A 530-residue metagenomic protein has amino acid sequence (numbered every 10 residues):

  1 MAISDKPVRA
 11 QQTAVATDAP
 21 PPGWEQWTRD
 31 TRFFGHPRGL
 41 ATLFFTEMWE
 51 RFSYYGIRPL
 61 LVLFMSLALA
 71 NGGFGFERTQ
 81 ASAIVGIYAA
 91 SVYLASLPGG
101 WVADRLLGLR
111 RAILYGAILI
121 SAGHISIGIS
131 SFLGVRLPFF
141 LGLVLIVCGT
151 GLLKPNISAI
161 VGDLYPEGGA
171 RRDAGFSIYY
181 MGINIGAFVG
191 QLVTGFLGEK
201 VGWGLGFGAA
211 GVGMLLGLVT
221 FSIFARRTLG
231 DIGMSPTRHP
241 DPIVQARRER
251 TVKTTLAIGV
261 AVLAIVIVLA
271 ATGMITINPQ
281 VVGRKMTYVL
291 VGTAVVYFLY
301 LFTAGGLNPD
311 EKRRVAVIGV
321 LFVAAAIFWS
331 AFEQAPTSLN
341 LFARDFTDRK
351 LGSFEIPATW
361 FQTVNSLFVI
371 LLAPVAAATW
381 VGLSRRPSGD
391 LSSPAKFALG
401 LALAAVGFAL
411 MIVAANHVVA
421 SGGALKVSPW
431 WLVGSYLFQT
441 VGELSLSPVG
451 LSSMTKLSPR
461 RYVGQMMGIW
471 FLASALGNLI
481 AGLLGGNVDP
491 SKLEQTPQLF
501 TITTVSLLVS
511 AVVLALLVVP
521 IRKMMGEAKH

Functional and structural regions predicted by a protein language model:
M1-H36, E167, G195-N340, R344-L351 (+2 more regions): Intracellular loop-helix junctions on the cytosolic face of multi-pass helical membrane proteins
M48, G123, R136-L153, F322 (+1 more regions): Hydrophobic core of transmembrane alpha-helices in multi-pass small-molecule transporters, especially MFS/SLC-type
P59-Q80, A335-F361: Short amphipathic helix-loop junctions that connect adjacent transmembrane helices in Major Facilitator Superfamily/SLC
S82-D104, K154, F188, T363-A376 (+1 more regions): Central cavity-lining transmembrane alpha-helices of secondary-active solute carriers, predominantly the Major
V92, R171-L192, G198-E199, G206-G217 (+3 more regions): Glycine-rich segments within core transmembrane alpha-helices of 12-TM secondary carriers
A95-L133: Conserved MFS/SLC helix-loop-helix module at the cytosolic interface between two early adjacent transmembrane helices
R105-I118, G168, E311, G382-A402: Cytoplasmic membrane-interface "Motif A"-like loop-to-helix N-cap segments of 12-TM Major Facilitator Superfamily
I118-R136, L399-A424: C-terminal ends and interior cores of transmembrane alpha-helices in multi-pass membrane transporters/permeases
